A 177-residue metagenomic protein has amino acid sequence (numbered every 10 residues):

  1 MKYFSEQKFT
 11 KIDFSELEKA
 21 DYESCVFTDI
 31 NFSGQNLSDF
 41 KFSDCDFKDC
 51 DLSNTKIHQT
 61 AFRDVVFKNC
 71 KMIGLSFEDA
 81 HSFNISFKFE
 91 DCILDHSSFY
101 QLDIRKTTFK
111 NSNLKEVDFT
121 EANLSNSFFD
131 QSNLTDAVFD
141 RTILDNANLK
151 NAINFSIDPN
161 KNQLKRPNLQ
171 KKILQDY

Functional and structural regions predicted by a protein language model:
M1-Y177: Tandem repeat scaffolds
